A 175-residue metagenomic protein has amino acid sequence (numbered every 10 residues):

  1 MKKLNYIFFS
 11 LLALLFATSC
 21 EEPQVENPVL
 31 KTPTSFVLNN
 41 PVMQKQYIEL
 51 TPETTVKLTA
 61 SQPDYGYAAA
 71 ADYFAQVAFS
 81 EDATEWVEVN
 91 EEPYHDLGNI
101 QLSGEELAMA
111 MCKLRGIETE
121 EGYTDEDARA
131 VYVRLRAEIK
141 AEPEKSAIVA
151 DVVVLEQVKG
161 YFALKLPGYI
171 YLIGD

Functional and structural regions predicted by a protein language model:
M1-N5: Positively charged n-region of N-terminal signal peptides that target proteins for export
F9-S10: Sec-dependent N-terminal signal peptides
L15-S19: C-terminal motif of bacterial Sec signal peptides marking the signal peptidase cleavage site
E21-Q76, A83-E85, E92-D175: Insoluble glucan recognition modules
